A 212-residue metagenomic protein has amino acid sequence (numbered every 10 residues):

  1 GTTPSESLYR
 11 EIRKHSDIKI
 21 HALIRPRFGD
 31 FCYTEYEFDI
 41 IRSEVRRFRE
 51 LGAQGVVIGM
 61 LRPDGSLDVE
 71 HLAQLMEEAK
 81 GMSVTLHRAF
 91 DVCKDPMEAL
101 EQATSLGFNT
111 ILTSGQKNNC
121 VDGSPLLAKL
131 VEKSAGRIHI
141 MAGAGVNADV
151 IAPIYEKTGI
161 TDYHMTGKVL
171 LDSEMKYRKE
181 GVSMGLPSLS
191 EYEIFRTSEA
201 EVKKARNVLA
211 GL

Functional and structural regions predicted by a protein language model:
G1, R47-P63, F108-V121, T158-K179: Glycine-rich phosphate-binding active-site loops on the catalytic face of alpha/beta enzymes
G1-F28, L67-R88, S124-N147, P187-L212: Alpha-helix-loop-beta-strand connector modules within alpha/beta enzyme cores
Y9-E11, I41-E50, E70-Q74, A99: Short, charged beta->alpha transition segments
H15, L51-G52, S105-L106, K133 (+2 more regions): Structural motif
L23-G29, L61-P63, A89-D91, S114-K117 (+2 more regions): Active-site beta-loop-alpha junctions enriched in small/polar residues
D30-V45, D91-L106, L130-E132, I140 (+2 more regions): Catalytic cores of alpha/beta
A53-N109: Hydrophobic, well-structured mid-protein blocks that either form specific transmembrane helices
K179-L189: Active-site gating loops and adjacent loop-to-helix segments of metal-dependent hydrolytic enzymes
